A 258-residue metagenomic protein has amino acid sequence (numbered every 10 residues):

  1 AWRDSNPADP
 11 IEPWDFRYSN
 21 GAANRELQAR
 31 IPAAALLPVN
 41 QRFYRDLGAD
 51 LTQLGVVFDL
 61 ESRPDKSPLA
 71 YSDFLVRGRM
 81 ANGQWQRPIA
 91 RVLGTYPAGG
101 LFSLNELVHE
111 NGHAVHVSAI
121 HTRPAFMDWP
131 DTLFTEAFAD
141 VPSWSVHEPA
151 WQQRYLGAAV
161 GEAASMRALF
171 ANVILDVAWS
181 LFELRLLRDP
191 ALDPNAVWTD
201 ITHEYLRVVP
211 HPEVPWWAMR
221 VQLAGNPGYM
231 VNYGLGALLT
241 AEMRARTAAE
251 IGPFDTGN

Functional and structural regions predicted by a protein language model:
A1-L93: Active-site-proximal, well-structured secondary-structure segments within enzyme catalytic domains
W2-Y18, A35, V39, T52 (+5 more regions): C-terminal, non-catalytic "cap/extension" segments appended to globular domains
R17-Q28, G55-V56, W85-F102, V117-D128 (+3 more regions): Glycine- and acidic
L47-D50, L54, S118-W129, P149-E162 (+2 more regions): Inter-helical turn/loop segments and adjacent helix faces that build the functional surface of alpha-helical bundle
F58-K66, V76-R79, W85-R87, E106 (+2 more regions): Alpha-helical recognition segments enriched in aromatics with Gly/Pro capping that present substrate-recognition
G99-H121, E136-D140, G236: Active-site recognition of the HExxH zinc-binding catalytic motif
A125-F138, A168-A171, P227-Y233: Active-site metal-coordination segments of metallo-dependent hydrolases
P130-S165, G236: Post-HExxH zinc-binding segment in Zn-dependent metallohydrolases
